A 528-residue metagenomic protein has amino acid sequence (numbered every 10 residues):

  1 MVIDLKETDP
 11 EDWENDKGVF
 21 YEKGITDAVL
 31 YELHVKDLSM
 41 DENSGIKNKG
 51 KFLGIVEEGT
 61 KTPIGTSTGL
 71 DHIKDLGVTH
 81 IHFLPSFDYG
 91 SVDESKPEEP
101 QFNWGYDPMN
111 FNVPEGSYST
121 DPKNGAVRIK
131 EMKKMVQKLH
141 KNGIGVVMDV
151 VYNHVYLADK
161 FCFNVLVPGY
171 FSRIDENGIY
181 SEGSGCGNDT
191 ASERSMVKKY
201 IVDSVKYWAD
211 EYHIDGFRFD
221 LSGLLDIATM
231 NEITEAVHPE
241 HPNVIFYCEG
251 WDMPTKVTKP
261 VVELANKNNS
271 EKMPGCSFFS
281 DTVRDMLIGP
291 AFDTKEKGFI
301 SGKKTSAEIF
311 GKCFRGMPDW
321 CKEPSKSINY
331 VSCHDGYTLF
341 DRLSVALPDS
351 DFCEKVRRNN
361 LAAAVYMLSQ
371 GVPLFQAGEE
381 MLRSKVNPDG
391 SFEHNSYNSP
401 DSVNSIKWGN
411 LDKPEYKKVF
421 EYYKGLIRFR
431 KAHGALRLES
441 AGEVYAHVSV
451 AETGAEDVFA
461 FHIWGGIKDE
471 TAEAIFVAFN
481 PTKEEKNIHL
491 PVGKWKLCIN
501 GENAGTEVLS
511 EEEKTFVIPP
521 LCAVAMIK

Functional and structural regions predicted by a protein language model:
M1-Y31, K36, V356, M367 (+3 more regions): Carbohydrate-interacting/catalytic domains
V29-Y31, I81, V146-M148, F217 (+3 more regions): Hydrophobic faces of well-ordered beta-strands that scaffold small-molecule active sites in alpha/beta enzyme cores
H34, P85-S86, V151, L221 (+5 more regions): Short, well-ordered beta-to-alpha junction loops that form the rim of enzyme active sites and present histidine/acidic
K36-Y212, S222-L225, T229-H241, I245: Substrate-binding/active-site clefts of carbohydrate-active enzymes
E42-K61, L343-E354, G505-F516: Short, polar loop/linker segments at the starts of domains and inter-domain junctions
I46, G59-T62, Y152, L157-C162 (+12 more regions): Flexible, surface-exposed loop/gating regions in the mature catalytic domains of secreted/periplasmic hydrolases
L70-D75, V136, V205-A209, T234 (+5 more regions): Non-transmembrane alpha-helical segments in soluble domains of secreted/periplasmic/extracellular proteins
T234-L382, V386-F392, Y397-S399, G434 (+3 more regions): Conserved alpha/beta catalytic core and glycan-binding cleft of carbohydrate-active enzymes
